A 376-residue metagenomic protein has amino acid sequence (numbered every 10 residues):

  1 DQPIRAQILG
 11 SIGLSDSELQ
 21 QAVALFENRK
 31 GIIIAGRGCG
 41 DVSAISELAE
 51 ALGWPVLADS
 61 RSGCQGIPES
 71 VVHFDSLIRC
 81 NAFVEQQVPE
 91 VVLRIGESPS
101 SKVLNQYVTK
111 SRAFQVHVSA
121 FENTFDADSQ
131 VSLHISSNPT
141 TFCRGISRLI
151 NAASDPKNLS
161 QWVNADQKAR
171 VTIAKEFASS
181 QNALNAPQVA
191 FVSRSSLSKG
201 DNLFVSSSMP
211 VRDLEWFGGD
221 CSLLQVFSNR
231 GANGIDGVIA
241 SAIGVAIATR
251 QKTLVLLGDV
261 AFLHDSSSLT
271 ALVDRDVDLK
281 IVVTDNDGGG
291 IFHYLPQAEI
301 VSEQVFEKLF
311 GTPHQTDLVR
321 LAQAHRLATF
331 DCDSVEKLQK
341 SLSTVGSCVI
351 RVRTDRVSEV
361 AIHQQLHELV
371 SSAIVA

Functional and structural regions predicted by a protein language model:
D1-A6, Q115-H117, F121-V163: Terminal amphipathic helices with adjacent charged low-complexity linkers/tails
D1-F26: Conformationally flexible catalytic loops at phosphate/diphosphate-handling active centers
E18-G31, L48, V192-K199, A246-R250: Glycine-rich phosphate/diphosphate-binding loops that line cofactor/substrate pockets in enzymes
K30-I32, V91, N202, K252-L254: Structural motif
A35-V116, C221-Q251, L263-S267, D333-S334: Glycine-rich, anion-gripping cofactor-binding loops and their flanking helix/strand elements in enzyme active sites
V71-I78, S132-I146, T329-S334: Short acidic-hydrophobic, aromatic-tinged amphipathic segments that line or gate anion-handling sites
N164-R250: Active-site diphosphate/adenylate-binding microenvironment
G218-A376: Thiamine diphosphate
